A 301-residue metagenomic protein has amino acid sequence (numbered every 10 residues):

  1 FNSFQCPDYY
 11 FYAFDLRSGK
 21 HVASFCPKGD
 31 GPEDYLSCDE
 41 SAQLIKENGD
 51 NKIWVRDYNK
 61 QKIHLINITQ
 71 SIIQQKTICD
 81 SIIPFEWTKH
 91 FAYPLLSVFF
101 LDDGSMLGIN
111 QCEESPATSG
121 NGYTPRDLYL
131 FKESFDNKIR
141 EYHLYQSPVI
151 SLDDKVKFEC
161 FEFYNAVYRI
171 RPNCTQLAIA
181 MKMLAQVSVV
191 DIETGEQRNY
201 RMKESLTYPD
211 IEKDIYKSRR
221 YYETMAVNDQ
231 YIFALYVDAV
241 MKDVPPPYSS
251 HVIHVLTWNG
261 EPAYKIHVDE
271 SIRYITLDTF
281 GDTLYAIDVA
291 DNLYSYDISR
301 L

Functional and structural regions predicted by a protein language model:
F1-E40, L44-G49: Start-of-domain marker
F1-Q5, G108-P125, A234-S249, S295-I298: Short, conserved, GDST-rich strand-edge loop motifs in beta-rich repeat architectures
F11-R17, T69-Q70, G122-F135, Y248-E261: Beta-propeller blade signature
A23-D39, T77-Y93, I139-F161, Q197-K217 (+1 more regions): Surface-exposed loop and turn segments in beta-propeller and other repeat-based domains that flank or scaffold
E40-G49, L95-D103, E159-C174, S218-N228 (+1 more regions): Structural signature of eukaryotic scaffold interfaces centered on beta-propeller domains
I53, M106-L107, L177, I232 (+1 more regions): Hydrophobic beta-strand positions that form the internal "hydrophobic ladder" of WD40/Gbeta-like beta-propeller blades
N59-A117: Asp-box/WD-like beta-propeller blade repeats and closely related beta-sheet repeat scaffolds
D214-V255: Loop/turn-rich, solvent-exposed surfaces of beta-rich toroidal or solenoidal domains
